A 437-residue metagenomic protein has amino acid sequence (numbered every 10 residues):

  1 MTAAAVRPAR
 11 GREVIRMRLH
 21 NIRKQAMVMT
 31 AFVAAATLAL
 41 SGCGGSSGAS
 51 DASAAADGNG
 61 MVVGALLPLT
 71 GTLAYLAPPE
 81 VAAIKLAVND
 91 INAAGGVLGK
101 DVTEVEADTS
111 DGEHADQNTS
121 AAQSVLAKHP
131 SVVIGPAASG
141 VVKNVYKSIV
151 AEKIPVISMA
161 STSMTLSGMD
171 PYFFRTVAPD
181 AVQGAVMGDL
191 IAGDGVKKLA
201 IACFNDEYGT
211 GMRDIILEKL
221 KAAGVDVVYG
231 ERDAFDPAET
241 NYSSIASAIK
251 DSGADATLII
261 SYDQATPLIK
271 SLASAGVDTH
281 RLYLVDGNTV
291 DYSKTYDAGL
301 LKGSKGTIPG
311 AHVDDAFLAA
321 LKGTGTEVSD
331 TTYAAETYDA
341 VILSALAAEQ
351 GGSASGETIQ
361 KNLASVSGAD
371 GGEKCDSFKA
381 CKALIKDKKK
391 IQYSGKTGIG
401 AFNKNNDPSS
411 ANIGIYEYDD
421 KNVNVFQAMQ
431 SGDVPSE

Functional and structural regions predicted by a protein language model:
T2-E437: Extracytosolic ligand-binding ectodomains
